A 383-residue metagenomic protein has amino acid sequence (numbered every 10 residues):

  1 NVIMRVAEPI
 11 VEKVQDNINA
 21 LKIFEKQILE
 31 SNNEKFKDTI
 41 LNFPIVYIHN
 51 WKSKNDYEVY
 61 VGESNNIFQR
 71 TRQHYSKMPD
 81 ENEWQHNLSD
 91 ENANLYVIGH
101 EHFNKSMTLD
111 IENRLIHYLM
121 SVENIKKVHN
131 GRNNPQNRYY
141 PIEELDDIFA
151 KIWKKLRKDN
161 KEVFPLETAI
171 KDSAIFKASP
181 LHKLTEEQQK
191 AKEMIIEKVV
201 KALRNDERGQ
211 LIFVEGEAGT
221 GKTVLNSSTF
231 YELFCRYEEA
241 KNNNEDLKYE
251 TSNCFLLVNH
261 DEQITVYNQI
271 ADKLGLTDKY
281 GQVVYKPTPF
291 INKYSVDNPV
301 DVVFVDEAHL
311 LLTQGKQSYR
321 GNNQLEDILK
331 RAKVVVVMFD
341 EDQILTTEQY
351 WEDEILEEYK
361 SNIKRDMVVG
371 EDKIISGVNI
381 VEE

Functional and structural regions predicted by a protein language model:
N1-Q69, Q73: GIY-YIG nuclease catalytic motif and its immediate N-terminal context
F36, I67-N113: Conserved short loop/helix modules at catalytic or binding sites in compact beta-alpha or helix-hairpin-helix contexts
V46, G209-F213, N253-F255, V302: Residue-level preference for the first positions of well-ordered beta-strands
H74, M78-L88, Y237-S252: Flexible phosphate/Mg2+-sensing switch loops adjacent to catalytic phosphate-binding sites
S89-L95, E112, E250-S252, A332-V334 (+1 more regions): Short glycine-/polar-rich loops that comprise or flank the Walker A/P-loop and associated switch/sensor motifs
L109-E112, S121-G216: ATP-dependent helicase/translocase motor core
T185, K192, I196-N205, E215-T220 (+3 more regions): Conserved helicase motor core of SF1/SF2 NTP-dependent helicases
N253-V303: Inter-Walker segment of RecA-like/P-loop motor cores
